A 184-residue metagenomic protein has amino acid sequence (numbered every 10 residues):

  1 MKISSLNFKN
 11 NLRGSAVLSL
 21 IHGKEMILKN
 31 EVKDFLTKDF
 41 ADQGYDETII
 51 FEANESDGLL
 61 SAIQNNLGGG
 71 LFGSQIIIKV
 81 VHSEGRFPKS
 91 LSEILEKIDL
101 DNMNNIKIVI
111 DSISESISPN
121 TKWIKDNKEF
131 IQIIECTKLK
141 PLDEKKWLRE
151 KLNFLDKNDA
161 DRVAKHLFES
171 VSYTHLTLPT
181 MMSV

Functional and structural regions predicted by a protein language model:
K2-S5, R13-S19, M26-L176: Non-catalytic interfacial helical region
F8: Short linear clamp-binding motif
E25-M26, S183: Short, glycine/serine-rich, charged loops/turns that create anion-binding and catalytic segments at active sites
H175-V184: Single conserved hydrophobic/aromatic residue that forms the stacking wall/gate of nucleotide- or nucleobase-binding
